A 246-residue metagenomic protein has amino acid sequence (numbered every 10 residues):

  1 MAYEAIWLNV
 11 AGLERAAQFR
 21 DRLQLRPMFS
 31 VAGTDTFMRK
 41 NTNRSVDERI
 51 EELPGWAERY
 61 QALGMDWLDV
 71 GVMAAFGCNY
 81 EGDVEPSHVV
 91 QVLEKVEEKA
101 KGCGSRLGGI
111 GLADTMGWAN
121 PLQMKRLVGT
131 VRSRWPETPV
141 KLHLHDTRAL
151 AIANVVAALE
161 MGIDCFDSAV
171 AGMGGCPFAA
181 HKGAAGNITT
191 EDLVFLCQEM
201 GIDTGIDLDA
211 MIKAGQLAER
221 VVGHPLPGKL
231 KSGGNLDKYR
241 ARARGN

Functional and structural regions predicted by a protein language model:
M1-N246: Catalytic cores and adjacent flexible loops of soluble metabolic enzymes that perform enolate/carbanion chemistry on
